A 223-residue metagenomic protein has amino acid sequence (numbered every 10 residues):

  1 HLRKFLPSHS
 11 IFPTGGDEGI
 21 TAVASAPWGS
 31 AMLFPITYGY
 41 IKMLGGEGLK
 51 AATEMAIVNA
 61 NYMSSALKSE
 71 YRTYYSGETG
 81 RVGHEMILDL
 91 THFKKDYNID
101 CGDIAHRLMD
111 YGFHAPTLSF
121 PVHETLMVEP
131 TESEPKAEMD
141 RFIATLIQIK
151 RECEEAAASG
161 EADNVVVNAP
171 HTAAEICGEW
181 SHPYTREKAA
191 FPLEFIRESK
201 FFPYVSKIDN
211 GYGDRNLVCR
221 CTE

Functional and structural regions predicted by a protein language model:
H1-A31, I36-M43: Long, C-terminal catalytic modules of enzymes
P13-D17, V23, I41-E223: Non-catalytic terminal extensions of PLP-dependent enzymes
